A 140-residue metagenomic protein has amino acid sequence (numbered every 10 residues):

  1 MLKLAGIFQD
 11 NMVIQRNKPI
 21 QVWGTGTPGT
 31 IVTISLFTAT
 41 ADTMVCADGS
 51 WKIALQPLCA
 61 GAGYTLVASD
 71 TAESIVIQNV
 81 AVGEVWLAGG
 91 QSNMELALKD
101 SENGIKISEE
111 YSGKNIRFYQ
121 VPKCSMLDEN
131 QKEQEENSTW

Functional and structural regions predicted by a protein language model:
M1-W140: Cell-envelope and extracellular/periplasmic
